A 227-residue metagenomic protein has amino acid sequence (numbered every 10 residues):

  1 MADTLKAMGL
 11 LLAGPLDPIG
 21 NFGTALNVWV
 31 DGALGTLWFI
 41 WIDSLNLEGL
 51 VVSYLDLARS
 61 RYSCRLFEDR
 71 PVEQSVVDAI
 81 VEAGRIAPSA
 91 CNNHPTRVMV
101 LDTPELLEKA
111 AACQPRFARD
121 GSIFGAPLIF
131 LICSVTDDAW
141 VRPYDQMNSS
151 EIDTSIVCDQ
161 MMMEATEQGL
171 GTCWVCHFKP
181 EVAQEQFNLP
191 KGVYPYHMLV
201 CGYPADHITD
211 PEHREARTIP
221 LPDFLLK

Functional and structural regions predicted by a protein language model:
D3, D17, N21, D43-N46: Intrinsic-disorder-associated, low-complexity terminal segments enriched in Asp/Asn/His/Tyr and depleted of Lys/Arg
G9, G14, G20-G23, G32-G35 (+1 more regions): Residue-identity detector for glycine
W29, W38-W41: Tryptophan (W) side chains
Y54-L57, S63-C64, V76, H197-K227: C-terminal helix-cap and adjacent tail motif
V76, V81, I86-V157: Glycine/small-residue-rich phosphate/adenosyl-binding loop
G84, F130, D145-Q186: Small-aliphatic-rich amphipathic alpha-helix that forms the alpha element of a beta-alpha
A183-Y196: Short, electropositive alpha-helical surface patch
